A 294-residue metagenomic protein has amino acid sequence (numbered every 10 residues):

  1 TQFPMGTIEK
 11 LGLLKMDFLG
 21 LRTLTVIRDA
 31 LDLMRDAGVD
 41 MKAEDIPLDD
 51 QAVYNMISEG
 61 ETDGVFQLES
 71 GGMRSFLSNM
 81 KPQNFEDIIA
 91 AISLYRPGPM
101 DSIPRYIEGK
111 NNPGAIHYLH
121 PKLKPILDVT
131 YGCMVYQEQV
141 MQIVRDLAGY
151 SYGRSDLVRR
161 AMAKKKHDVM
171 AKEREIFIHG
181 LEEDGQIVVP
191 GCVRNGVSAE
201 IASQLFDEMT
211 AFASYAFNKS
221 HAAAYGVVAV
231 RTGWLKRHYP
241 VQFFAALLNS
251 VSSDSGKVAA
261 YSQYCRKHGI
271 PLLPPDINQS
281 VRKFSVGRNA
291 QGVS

Functional and structural regions predicted by a protein language model:
T1-S294: Noncatalytic, beta-rich nucleic-acid-contacting surfaces in large DNA/RNA-processing enzymes
